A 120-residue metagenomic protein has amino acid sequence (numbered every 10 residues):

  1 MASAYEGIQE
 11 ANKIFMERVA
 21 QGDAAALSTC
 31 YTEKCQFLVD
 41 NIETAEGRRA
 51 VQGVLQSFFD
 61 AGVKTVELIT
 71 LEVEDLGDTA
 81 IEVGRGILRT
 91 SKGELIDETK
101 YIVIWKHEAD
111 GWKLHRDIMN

Functional and structural regions predicted by a protein language model:
M1-T29, Q36-N120: A beta-strand edge to alpha-helix "cap/lid" segment located at domain peripheries
